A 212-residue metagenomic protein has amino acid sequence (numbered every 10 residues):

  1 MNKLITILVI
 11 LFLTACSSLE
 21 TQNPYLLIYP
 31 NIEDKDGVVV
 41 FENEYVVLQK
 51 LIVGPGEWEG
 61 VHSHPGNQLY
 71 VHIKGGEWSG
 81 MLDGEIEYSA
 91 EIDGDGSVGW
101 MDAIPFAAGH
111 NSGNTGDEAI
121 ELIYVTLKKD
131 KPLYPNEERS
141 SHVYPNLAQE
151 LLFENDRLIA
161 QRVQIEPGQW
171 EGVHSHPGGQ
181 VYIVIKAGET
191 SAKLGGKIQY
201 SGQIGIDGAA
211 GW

Functional and structural regions predicted by a protein language model:
N2-V9: Sec-dependent signal peptide recognition, specifically the positively charged N-region followed immediately by
T14-A15: C-terminal motif of bacterial Sec signal peptides marking the signal peptidase cleavage site
E20-F41, Y134-P145: N-terminal low-complexity, Pro/Thr/Ser-rich intrinsically disordered segments that act as propeptides or flexible
D34-G60, G66-I73, V143-V173, P177-Y182: A short glycine-rich, His/Asp/Glu-containing loop-to-beta-strand
E42-Y45, E85-P105, G196-W212: Short acidic-glycine-tyrosine-enriched beta hairpin
P65-G84, H176-G195: Glycine- and acidic-residue-biased ligand/ion/polar-headgroup-sensing regions
I104-K128, A187: Ligand-binding loop in jelly-roll beta-barrel domains
I123-E154: Surface-exposed beta-loop interaction hotspot
